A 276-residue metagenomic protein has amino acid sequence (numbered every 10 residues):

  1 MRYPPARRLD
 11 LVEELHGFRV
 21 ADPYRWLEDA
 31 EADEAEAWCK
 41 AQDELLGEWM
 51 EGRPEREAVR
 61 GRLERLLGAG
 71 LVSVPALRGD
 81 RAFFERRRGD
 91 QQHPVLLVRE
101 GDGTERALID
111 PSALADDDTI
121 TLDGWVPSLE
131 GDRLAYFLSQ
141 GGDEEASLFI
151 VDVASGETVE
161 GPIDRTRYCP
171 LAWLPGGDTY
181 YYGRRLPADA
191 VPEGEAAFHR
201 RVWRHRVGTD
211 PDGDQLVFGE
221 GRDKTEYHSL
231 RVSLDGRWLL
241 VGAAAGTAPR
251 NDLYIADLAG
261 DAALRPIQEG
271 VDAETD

Functional and structural regions predicted by a protein language model:
M1-D276: Beta-propeller folds
